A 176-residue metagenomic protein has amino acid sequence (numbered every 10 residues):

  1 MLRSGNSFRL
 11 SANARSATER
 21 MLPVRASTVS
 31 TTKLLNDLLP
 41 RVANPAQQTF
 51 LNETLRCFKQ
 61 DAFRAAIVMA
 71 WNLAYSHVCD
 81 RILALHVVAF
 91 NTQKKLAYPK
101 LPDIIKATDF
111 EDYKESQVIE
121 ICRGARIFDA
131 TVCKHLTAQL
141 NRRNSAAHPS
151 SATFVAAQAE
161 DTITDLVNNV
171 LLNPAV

Functional and structural regions predicted by a protein language model:
M1-A12, S16, L22, G124-V176: Charge-enriched, short contiguous segments at helix-coil
P23-R123, I127, K134-A138, N169-V176: Amphipathic alpha-helical interface elements
